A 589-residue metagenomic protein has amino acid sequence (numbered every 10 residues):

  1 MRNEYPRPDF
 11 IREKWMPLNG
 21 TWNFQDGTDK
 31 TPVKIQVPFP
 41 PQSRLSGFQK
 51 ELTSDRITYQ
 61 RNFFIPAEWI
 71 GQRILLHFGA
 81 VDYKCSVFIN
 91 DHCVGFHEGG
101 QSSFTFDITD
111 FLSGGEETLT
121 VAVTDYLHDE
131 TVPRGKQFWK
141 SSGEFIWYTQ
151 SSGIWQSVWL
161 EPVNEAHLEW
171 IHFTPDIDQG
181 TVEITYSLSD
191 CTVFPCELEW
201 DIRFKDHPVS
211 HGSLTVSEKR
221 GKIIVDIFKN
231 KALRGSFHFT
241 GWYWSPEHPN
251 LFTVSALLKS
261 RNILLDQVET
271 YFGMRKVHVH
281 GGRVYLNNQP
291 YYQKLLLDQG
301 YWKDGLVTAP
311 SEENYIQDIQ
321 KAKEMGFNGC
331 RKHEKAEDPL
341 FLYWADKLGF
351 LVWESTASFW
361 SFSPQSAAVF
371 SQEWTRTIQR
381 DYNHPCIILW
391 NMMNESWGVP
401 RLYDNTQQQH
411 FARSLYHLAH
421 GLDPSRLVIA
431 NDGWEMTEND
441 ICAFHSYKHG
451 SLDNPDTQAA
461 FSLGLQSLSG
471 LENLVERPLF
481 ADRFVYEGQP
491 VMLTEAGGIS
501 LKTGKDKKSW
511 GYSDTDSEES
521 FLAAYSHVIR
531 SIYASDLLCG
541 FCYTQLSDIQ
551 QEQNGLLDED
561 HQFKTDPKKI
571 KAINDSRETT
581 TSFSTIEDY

Functional and structural regions predicted by a protein language model:
M1-K332, W344, E373, C386-L389 (+4 more regions): Secreted/periplasmic carbohydrate-active enzymes, especially glycoside hydrolases
G329-H561, K569-N574, S582-D588: Substrate-binding/catalytic cleft of secreted carbohydrate-active enzymes, primarily glycoside hydrolases
